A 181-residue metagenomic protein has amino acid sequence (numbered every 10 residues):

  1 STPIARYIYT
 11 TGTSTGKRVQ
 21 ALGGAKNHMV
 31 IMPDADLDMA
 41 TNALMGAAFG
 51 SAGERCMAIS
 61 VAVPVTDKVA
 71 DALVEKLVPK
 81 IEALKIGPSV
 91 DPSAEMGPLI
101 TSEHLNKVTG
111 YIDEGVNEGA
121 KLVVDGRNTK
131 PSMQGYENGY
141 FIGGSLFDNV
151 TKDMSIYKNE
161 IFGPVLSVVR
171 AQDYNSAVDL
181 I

Functional and structural regions predicted by a protein language model:
T2-T151, D173-I181: ALDH superfamily catalytic-core signature
Y157: Short, solvent-exposed loop/beta-turn-alpha elements that line the ligand-binding surface or hinge of extracytoplasmic
E160-I161: Short, surface-exposed loop/turn microsegments at beta-strand edges and helix-strand junctions
P164: Glycine-rich nucleotide-phosphate-binding loops and adjacent flexible coil segments
S167-V169: Active-site donor-binding acidic/aromatic loop of nucleotide-activated sugar and phosphosugar transferases involved
